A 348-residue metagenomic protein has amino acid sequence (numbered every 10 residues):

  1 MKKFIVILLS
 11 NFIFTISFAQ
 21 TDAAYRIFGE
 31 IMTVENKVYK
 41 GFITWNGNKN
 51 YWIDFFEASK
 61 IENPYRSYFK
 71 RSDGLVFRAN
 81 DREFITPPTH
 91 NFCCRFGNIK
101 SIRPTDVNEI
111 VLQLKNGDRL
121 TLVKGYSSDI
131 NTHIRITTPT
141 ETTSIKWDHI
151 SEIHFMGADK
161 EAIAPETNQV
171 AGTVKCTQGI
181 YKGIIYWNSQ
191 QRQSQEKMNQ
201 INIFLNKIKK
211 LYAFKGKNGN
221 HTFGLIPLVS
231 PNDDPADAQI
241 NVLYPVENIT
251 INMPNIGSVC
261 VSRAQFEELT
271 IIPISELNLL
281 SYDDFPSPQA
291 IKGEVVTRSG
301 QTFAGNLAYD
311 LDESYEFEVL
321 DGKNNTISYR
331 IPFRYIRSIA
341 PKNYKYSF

Functional and structural regions predicted by a protein language model:
M1-F4: Positively charged n-region of N-terminal signal peptides that target proteins for export
V6-T15: Bacterial N-terminal signal peptides
Q20-F348: Compositionally biased alpha-helical segments
